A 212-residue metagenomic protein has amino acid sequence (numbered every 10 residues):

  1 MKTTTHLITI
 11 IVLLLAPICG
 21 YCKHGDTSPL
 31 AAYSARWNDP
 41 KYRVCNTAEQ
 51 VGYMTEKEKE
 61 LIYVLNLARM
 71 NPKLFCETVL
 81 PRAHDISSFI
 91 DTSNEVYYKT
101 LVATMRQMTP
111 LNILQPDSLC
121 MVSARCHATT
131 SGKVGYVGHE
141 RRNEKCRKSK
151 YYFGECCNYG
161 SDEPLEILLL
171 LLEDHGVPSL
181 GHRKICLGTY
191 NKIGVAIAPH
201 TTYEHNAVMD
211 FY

Functional and structural regions predicted by a protein language model:
M1-G25: Bacterial Sec-dependent N-terminal signal peptides
H6-L7, Y98, K150, L165: Alpha-helix initiation and N-capping motif
I18-Y21, V44, C156: The N-terminal extracellular segments of secreted preproproteins, especially immediately downstream of signal
H24-K57: N-terminal low-complexity, Pro/Thr/Ser-rich intrinsically disordered segments that act as propeptides or flexible
A32-R36, P40-K41, E95-Y97, A103 (+1 more regions): Short, flexible segments with low predicted structural confidence
K41, C45-E49, T104, Y151 (+1 more regions): General secondary-structure edge motif
E49-C146, R183, T189-K192: Short, well-ordered surface patches within globular domains
V122, C126-Y212: A well-ordered secondary-structure block
